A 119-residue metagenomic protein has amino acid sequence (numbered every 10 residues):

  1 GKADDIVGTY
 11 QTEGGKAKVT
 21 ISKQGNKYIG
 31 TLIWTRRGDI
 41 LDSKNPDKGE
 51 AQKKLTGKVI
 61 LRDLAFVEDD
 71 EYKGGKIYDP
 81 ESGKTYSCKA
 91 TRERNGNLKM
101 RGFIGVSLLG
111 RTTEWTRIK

Functional and structural regions predicted by a protein language model:
G1-T9: N-terminal helix-cap/turn-to-beta initiation motif at the start of protein domains
D4, N26, R101: Short glycine- and Lys/Arg-enriched binding-loop motifs that mark or flank ligand-binding interfaces
V7, E13-S87: Central antiparallel beta-sheet cores of small beta-barrel/beta-sandwich binding domains
Q11-T12, I104: Non-cytosolic beta-sheet module surface loops
Q24, E93-R94: Structural motif
P80, T91, I104-V106: Short polar/acidic secondary-structure junctions
N95-N97, I104-K119: Edge beta-strand at a domain terminus
